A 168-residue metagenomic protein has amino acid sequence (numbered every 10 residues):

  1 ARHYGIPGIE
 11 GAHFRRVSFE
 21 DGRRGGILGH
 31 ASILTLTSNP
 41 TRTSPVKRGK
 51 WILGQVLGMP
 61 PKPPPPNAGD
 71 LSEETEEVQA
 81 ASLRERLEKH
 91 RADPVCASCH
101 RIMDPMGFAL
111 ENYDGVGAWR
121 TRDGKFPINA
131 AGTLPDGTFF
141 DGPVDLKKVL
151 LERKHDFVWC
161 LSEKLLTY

Functional and structural regions predicted by a protein language model:
A1-T167: Active-site substrate-binding loop specific to GH73 endo-beta-N-acetylglucosaminidase modules in bacterial autolysins
